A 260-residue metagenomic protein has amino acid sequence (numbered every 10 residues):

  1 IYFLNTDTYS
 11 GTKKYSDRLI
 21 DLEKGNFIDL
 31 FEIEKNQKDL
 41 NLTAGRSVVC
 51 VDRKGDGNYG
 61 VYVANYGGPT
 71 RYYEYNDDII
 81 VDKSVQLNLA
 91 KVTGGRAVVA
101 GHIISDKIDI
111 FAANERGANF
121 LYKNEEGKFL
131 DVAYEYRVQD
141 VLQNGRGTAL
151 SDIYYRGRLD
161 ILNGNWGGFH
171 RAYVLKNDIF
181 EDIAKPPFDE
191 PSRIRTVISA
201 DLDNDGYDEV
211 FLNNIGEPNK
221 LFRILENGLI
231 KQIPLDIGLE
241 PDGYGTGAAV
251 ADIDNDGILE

Functional and structural regions predicted by a protein language model:
I1-Y2, L162, E260: Intrinsically disordered, low-complexity linker/propeptide segments enriched in Ser/Thr/Gly/Pro and acidic residues
F3-K14: Short, conserved, GDST-rich strand-edge loop motifs in beta-rich repeat architectures
T6-T8, Y66, E115, W166 (+1 more regions): Short loop/turn segments immediately following the C-termini of beta-strands
Y9-G11, R71, F120: Secretory-pathway/luminal and periplasmic proteins that interact with or process carbohydrate-rich
Y15, A44, G68, G94-R96 (+6 more regions): Beta-rich catalytic cores
R18-T43, G60-Y62, Y73-T93, D109-F111 (+5 more regions): Blade-edge motifs of beta-propeller repeat domains
G45-G55, G95-I104, I108, R146-Y155 (+3 more regions): Beta-propeller blade termini
